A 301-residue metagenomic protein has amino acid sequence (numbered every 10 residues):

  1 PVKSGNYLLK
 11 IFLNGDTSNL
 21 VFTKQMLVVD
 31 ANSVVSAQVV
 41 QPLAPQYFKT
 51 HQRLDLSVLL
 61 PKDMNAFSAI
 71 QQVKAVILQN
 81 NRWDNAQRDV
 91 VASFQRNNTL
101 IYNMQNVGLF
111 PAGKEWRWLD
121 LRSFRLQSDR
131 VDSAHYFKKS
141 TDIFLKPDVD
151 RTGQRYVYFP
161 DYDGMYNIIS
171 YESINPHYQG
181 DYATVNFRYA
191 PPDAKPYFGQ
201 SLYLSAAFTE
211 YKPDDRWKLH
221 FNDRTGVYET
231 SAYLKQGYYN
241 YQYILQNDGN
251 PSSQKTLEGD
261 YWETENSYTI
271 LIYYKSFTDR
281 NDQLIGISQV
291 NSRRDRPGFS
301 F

Functional and structural regions predicted by a protein language model:
V2, D63-I70, D193-F198: A short beta-turn/strand-edge loop motif at beta-sheet boundaries
V2, L13-V21, S123-V131, Q246-E265: Short acidic/polar inter-strand loop motif in beta-rich domains
K3-N6, G226, K235-Y241: A glycine-anchored, Pro-Gly-centered beta-turn/N-cap motif
V28-H51, E263-I287: Low-complexity, Pro/Ser/Thr- and charge-rich linker/hinge segments at domain boundaries
D55-D63, N186-P192: Short edge beta-strand/loop segments characteristic of extracellular beta-sandwich folds
W83-A92, N186-K235, D248-K275: Aromatic-rich carbohydrate-binding modules that target alpha-glucans
Q95-L109, V227-L234: Exposed aromatic-hydrophobic patches
L145-F198, L284-F301: Basic K/R-rich, polyanion-interacting modules in nucleoproteins and related proteins
